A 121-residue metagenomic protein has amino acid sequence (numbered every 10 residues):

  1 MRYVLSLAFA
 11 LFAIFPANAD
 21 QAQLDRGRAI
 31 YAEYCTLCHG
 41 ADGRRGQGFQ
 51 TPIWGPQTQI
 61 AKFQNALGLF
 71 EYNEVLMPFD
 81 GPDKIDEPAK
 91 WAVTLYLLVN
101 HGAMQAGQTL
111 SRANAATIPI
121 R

Functional and structural regions predicted by a protein language model:
V4-I14: Bacterial N-terminal signal peptides
A13-I30, G81: Electrostatic cytochrome c docking/interface patches
A22-Q23, A61-N65, I85, A89: Extracytoplasmic/periplasmic, Sec-exported soluble proteins
G27-D42, V93, L97: The canonical Cys-X-X-Cys-His
R28, D42-P78: Gly/Gly-Pro-rich "capping" loops immediately C-terminal to redox-active cysteine motifs in periplasmic/lumenal
A32, P82-R121: Flexible coil segments in periplasmic/lumen-exposed cytochrome c-class electron-transfer proteins
